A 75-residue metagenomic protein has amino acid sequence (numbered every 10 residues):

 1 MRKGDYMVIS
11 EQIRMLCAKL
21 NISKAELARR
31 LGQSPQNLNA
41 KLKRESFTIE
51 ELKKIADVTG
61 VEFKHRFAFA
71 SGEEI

Functional and structural regions predicted by a protein language model:
M1-E26: A short, Lys/Arg-rich alpha-helix, primarily the initiator
M15, R29, A40: DNA-binding alpha-helical recognition surfaces that contact promoter or target DNA
A18, R29, D57: Alpha-helical residues within the helix-turn-helix
G32-F47: Recognition helix of helix-turn-helix/homeodomain-like DNA-binding domains that insert into the DNA major groove
R44-D57: Short, basic-rich loop-to-helix N-cap that marks the start of a DNA-contacting helix
G60-I75: Short C-terminal boundary/hinge segments that cap the last helix of small helical domains
